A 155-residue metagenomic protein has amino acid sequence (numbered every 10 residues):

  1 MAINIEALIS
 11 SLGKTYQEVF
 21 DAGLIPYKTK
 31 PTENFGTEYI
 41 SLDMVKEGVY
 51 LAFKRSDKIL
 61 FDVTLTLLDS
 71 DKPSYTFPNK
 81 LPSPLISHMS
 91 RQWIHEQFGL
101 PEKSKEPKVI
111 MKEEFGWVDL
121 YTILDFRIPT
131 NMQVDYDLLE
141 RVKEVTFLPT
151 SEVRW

Functional and structural regions predicted by a protein language model:
I3-A7, S11-F61, L85-W155: A cross-family detector of function-defining hotspots
S56-K80: Short basic alpha-helical hairpin corresponding to helix-turn-helix/winged-helix-like nucleic-acid-binding
